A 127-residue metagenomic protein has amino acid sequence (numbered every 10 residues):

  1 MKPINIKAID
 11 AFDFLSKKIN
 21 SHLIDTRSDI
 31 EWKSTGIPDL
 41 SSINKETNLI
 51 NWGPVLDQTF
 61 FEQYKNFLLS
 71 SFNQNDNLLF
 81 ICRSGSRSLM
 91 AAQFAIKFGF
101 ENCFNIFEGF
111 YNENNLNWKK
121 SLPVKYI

Functional and structural regions predicted by a protein language model:
M1-H22, D29-N77, S86-I127: Rhodanese-like catalytic fold shared by cysteine-dependent sulfurtransferases and DSP/PTP-type phosphatases
F80-I81: Short, surface-exposed ligand- or partner-binding patches at beta-edge/loop junctions that are enriched in aromatics
